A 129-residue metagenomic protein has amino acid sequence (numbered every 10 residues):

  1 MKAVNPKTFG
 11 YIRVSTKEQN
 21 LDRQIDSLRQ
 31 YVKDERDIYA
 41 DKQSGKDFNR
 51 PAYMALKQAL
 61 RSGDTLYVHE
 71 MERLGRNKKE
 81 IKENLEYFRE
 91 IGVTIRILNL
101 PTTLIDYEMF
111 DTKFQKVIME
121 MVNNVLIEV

Functional and structural regions predicted by a protein language model:
N5-F9: Extreme N-terminal starter segment of soluble prokaryotic enzymes
G10-R13, Q24, I38, L66 (+2 more regions): Mobile genetic element proteins and their domesticated derivatives, centered on retroelements and DNA transposons
R13-N20, D41-Y53, H69-N84, P101-D106: Acidic, metal-coordinating catalytic cores used for nucleic-acid/nucleotide bond scission and strand-transfer chemistry
S15, F88-V129: Phosphate/pyrophosphate-binding and catalytic-coupling "lid/hinge/switch" segments at subdomain interfaces
N20-Y31: Short, solvent-exposed amphipathic alpha-helices that sit in or adjacent to ligand/effector-binding or catalytic
S27, Q58-A59, Y87: Alpha-helical scaffold elements within enzyme catalytic domains, especially in hydrolases
R29-Q43: Short beta-strand elements in bilobed, periplasmic/extracellular small-molecule ligand-binding domains
